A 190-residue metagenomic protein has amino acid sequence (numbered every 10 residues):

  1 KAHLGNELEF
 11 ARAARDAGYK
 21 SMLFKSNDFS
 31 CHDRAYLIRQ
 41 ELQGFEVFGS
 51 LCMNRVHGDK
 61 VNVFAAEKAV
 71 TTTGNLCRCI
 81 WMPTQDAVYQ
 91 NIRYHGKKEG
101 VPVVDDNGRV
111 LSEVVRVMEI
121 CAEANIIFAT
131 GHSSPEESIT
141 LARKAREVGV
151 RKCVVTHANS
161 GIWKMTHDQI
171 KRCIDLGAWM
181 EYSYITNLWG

Functional and structural regions predicted by a protein language model:
K1, N27-F29, S50-V56, P83-A87 (+3 more regions): Active-site beta-loop-alpha junctions enriched in small/polar residues
K1-F45: An N-terminally biased module of ancient metal coordination in phosphate/nucleic-acid-related enzymes
A2-A11, D59-T71, T166: Short, acidic/polar
A2-L4, H32-Y36, V61, I139-R143 (+2 more regions): Histidine/acidic-residue-rich catalytic or RNA/ligand-binding cores of hydrolases and nuclease-related proteins
E9-F10, R34-I38, A65-A69, E113-V117 (+3 more regions): A general structural detector for well-ordered alpha-helical segments in enzyme core domains, enriched
K20-S21, I127, R151, W179: Residue-level detector of anion-binding/catalytic polar loops
Q43-E46, V56-T156: Extended substrate/RNA-proximal surfaces in nucleic-acid metabolism proteins
C79, I120, L141, R151-K152 (+1 more regions): Active-site-adjacent C-terminal substructures of enzyme catalytic domains
